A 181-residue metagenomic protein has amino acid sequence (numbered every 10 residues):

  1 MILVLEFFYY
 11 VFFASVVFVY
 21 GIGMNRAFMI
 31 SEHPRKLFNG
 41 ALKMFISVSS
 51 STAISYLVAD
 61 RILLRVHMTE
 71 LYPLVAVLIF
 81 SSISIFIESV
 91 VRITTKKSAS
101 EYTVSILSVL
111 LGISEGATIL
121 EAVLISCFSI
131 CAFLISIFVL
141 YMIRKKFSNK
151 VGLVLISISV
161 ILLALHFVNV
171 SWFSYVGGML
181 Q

Functional and structural regions predicted by a protein language model:
V4-E6, I119-Q181: C-terminal transmembrane helix-loop-helix hairpin of multi-pass membrane proteins
V4-V11, R61-P73, T95, L124 (+1 more regions): Interfacial loop-to-helix junctions that mark the boundaries of transmembrane helices in multi-pass membrane
Y10, N39, K43, S47-S51 (+11 more regions): Alpha-helical transmembrane segments in multi-pass membrane proteins
F13, S49, V77-E88, S105-G112 (+1 more regions): Hydrophobic core segments of alpha-helical transmembrane domains in multi-pass membrane transport and ion-translocation
G21-K36, S82-K96, L140-N149: C-terminal ends of transmembrane helices
K36-S47, E70-V75, T94-S105, V151-I156: Cytoplasmic-side transmembrane-helix entry/capping segments in multi-pass membrane proteins
A53-V104: Ordered, amphipathic secondary-structure segments that act as subunit-interaction surfaces in large macromolecular
S82-F133: Membrane-proximal helix-loop-helix units in multi-pass membrane proteins
